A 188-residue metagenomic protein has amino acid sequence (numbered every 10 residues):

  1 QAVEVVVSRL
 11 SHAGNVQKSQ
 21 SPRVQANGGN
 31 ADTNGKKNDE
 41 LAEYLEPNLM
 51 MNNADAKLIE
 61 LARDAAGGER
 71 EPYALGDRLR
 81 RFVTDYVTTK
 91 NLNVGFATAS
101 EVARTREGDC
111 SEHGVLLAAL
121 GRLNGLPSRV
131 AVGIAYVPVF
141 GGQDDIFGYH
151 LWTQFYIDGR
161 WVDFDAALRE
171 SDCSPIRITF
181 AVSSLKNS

Functional and structural regions predicted by a protein language model:
Q1, V5-V7, A62, V130 (+3 more regions): Generic structural hydrophobic/aromatic packing signal, biased to beta-strands
A2-T105: Acidic low-complexity segments
V3-V7, I59, L75, I134 (+3 more regions): Weak global preference for isoleucine
R9, V132-I134, L168: A mature extracytoplasmic/lumenal domain signature
G28-L41, L49, R81, L126 (+1 more regions): Active-site rim recognition segments
N53-K57, S111-G114, S183-N187: Short C-terminal domain-edge/linker segments immediately following a structured domain
G68-L151, D172-P175: Active-site neighborhood of thiol-dependent amide/isopeptide-bond enzymes
